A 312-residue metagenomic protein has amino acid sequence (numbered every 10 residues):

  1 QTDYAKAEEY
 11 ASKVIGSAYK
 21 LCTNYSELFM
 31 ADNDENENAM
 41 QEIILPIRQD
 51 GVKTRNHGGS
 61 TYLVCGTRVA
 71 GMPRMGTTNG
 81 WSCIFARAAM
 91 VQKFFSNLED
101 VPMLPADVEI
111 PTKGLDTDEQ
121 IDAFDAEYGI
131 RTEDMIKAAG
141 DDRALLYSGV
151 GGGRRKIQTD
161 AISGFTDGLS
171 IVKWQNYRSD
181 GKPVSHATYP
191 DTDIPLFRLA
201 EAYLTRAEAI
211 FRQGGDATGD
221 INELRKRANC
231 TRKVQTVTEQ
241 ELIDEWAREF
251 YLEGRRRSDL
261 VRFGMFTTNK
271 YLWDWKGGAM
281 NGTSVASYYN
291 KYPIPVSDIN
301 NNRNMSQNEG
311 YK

Functional and structural regions predicted by a protein language model:
Q1-I15, L45, K137, D141 (+4 more regions): Extended, hydrophobic/aromatic-rich amphipathic alpha-helical segments that build helical scaffolds
A18-L21, N229-C230: Helix-capping and short linker residues that terminate individual alpha-solenoid repeat units
C22-S26: Conserved ATP-binding module of the ATP-grasp superfamily
F29-M90, H186-L196, I210, N222-R225 (+1 more regions): Long, intrinsically disordered, low-complexity segments
K93-R198: Flexible, polar/acidic helix-loop-strand segments at domain edges
